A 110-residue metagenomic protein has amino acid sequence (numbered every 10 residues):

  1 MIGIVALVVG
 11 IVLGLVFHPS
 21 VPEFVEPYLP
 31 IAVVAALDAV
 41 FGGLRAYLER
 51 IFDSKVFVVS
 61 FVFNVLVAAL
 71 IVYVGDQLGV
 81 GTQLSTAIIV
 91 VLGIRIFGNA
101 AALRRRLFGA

Functional and structural regions predicted by a protein language model:
M1-E26: Membrane-helix boundary elements
M1-V5, Y28-L29, D53-F63, T86 (+1 more regions): Cytoplasmic-side transmembrane-helix entry/capping segments in multi-pass membrane proteins
L15, I31-G42, A68-A69, V91-G98: Alpha-helical transmembrane segments of multi-pass membrane proteins
F17-E26, L44-K55: Short juxtamembrane and helix-loop transition motifs at transmembrane-helix boundaries in membrane proteins
F24-L37, S85: Structural signature of hydrophobic alpha-helical transmembrane segments
F41-R50, F97-R105: C-terminal ends of transmembrane helices
I71-S85: Membrane-helix boundary connector in multi-pass membrane proteins
T86-A110: Canonical alpha-helical transmembrane segment with a positive-inside/aromatic-interface signature
